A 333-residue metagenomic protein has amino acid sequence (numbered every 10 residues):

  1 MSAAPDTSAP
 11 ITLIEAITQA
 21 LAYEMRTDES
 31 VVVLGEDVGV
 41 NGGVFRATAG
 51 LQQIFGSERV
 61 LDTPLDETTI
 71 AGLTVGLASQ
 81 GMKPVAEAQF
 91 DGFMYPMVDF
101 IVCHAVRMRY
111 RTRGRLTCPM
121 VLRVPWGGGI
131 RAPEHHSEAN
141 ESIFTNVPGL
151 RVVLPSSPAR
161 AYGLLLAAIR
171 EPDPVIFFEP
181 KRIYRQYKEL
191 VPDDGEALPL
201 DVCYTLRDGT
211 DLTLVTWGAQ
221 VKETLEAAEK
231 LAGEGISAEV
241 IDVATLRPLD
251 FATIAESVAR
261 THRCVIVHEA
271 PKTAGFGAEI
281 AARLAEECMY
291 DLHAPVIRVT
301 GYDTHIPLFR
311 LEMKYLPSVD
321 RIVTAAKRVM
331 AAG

Functional and structural regions predicted by a protein language model:
M1-P174, F178, I183, K314: Thiamine diphosphate
V38, F45-I54, E67, R115-V121 (+2 more regions): Thiamine diphosphate
